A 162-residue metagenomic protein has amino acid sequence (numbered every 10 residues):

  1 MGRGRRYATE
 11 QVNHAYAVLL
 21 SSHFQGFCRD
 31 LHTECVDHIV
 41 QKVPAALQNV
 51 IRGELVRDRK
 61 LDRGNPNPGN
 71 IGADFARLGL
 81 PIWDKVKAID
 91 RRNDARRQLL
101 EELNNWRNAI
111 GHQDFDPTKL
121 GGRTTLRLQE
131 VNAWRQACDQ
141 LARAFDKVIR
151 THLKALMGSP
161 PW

Functional and structural regions predicted by a protein language model:
M1-A15: Charged alpha-helical initiation segments
M1-G4, H32, V36, F115 (+1 more regions): Short, flexible helix-adjacent loops and helix caps
G2, R6, Q41-R52, S159-W162: Long hydrophobic alpha-helices with heptad-repeat/coiled-coil character
R5-R6, I89, T124: A short, mixed-charge helix-start or loop-turn motif at secondary-structure junctions
V12-N13, V36, I149-L153: Charged, low-complexity, helix-prone segments enriched in Lys/Glu/Asp/Gln
H14-A15, G26, N108, Q136: Hydrophobic alpha-helical segments, especially transmembrane helices and their immediate juxtamembrane helical caps
Y16-N104: Helix-loop junctions and short alpha-helical segments
A95-W162: Polyanionic, low-complexity intrinsically disordered segments
